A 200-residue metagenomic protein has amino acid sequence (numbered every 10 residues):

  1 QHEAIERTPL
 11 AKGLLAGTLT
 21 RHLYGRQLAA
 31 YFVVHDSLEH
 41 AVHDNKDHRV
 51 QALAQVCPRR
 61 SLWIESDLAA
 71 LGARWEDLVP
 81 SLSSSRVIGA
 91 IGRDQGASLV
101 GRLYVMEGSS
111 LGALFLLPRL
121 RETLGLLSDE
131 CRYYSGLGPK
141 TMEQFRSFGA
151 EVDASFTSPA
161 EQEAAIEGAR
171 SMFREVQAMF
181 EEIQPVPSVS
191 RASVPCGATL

Functional and structural regions predicted by a protein language model:
Q1-L200: Metal- and O2-centered redox machinery and metal/ROS homeostasis
